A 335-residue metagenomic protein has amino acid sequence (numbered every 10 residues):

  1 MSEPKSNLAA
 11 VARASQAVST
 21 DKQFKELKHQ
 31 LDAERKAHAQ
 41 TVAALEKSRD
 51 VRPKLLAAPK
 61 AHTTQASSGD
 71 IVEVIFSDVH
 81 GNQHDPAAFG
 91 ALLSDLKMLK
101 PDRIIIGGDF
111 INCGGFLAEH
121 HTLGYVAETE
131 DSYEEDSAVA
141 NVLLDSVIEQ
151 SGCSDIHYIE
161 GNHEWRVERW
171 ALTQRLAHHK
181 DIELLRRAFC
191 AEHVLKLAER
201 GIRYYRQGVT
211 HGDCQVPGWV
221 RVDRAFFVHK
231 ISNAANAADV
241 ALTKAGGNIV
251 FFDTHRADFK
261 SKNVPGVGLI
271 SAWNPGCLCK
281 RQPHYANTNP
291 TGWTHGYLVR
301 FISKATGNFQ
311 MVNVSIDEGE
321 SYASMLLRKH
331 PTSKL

Functional and structural regions predicted by a protein language model:
M1-I75, Q83-H84: Acidic, histidine-bearing metal-coordination/catalytic regions of metal-dependent phosphoesterases
V42, G81-K196: Core catalytic region of metal-dependent phosphoesterases/phosphodiesterases, especially metallo-beta-lactamase-like
A58-A61, D70-V74, D95, L99-I104 (+6 more regions): Feature recognizes metal-dependent phosphohydrolase scaffolds
A66-S68, K97-K100, E149-G152, L197 (+3 more regions): Flexible, charged surface loops at secondary-structure boundaries
V74-S77, R103-D109, D155-G161, Y205 (+3 more regions): Active-site neighborhood of phospho(di)ester-bond hydrolases with catalytic His/Asp-centered motifs
I182-R224: Metallo-beta-lactamase
D223-V314: Conserved beta-sheet core of the metallophosphoesterase superfamily
I302-L335: A short C-terminal boundary segment appended to hydrolase-like catalytic domains
